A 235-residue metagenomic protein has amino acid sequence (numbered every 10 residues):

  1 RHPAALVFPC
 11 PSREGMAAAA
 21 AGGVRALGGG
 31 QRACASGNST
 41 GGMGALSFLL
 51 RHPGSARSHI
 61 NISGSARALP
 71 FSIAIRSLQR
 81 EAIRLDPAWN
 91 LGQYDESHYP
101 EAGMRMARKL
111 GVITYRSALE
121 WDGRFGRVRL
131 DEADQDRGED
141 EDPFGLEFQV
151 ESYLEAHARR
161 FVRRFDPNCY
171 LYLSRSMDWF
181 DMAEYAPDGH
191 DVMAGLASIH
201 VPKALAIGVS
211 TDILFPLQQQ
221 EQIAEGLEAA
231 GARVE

Functional and structural regions predicted by a protein language model:
P3, E14-C34, P53: Conserved acidic catalytic loop of the alpha/beta-hydrolase fold
A35, S39, S63: Catalytic nucleophile serine of serine hydrolases, specifically the conserved "nucleophile elbow" pentapeptide
G42-P53, H59: Short glycine-enriched nucleophile-adjacent loop and the immediately C-terminal alpha-helix near the catalytic center
S55-R160: Alpha/beta-hydrolase-fold enzymes
A156-H157, Y172-G195: Active-site nucleophile elbow and catalytic-triad environment of alpha/beta-hydrolase enzymes
R160, S210-F215: Acidic catalytic loop of the alpha/beta-hydrolase fold
Y185-V192, K203, P216-L227: Short alpha-helix in the alpha/beta-hydrolase fold that links the catalytic acid
A206-G208: Short beta-strand/loop motif that positions the catalytic acidic residue of the alpha/beta-hydrolase fold
